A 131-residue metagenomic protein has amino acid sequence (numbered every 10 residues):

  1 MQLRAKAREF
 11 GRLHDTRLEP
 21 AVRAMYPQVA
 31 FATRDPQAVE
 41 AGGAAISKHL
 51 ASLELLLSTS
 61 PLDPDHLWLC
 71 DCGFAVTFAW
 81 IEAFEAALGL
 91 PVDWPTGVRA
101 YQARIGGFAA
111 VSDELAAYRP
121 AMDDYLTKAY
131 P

Functional and structural regions predicted by a protein language model:
M1-Q2, H66: A short beta-turn/loop motif at secondary-structure boundaries
Q2-S60, I81-A87: Conserved C-terminal alpha-helical bundle
L3-K6, L18, H49, T77 (+2 more regions): Alpha-helical structural motif
A7, L53, D71, I105-F108: Residue-level signal for nonpolar/aromatic packing positions in well-ordered secondary structure
V22, L62-A87, P91, G97-R99 (+2 more regions): GST superfamily/GST-like fold recognition
Y118-P131: Acidic/histidine-enriched, glycine/proline-rich intrinsically disordered or flexible terminal extensions
